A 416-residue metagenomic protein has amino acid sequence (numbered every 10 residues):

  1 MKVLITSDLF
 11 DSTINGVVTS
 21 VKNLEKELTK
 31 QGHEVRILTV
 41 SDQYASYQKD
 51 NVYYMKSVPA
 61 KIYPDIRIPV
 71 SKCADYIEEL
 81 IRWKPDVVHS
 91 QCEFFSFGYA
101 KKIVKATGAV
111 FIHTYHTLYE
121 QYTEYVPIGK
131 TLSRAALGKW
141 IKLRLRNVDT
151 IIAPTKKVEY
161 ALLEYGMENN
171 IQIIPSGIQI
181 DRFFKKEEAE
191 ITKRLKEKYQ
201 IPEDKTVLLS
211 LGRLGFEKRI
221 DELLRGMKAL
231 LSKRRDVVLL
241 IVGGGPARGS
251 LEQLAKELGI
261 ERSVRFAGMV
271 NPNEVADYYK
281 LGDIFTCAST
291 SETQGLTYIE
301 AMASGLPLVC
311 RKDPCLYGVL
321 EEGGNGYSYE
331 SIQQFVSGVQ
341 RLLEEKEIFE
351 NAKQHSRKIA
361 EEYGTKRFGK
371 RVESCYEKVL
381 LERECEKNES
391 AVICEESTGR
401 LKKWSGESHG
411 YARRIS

Functional and structural regions predicted by a protein language model:
M1-Y54, L80, E373, E377 (+1 more regions): N-terminal subdomain of nucleotide-sugar transferases
T39, Y53-K56, R134, K139-I191: Donor nucleotide-sugar binding/catalytic pocket of nucleotide-sugar-dependent glycosyltransferases
R144, M269-V270, D277-G282: Short alpha-helical donor nucleotide-sugar binding micro-motif in glycosyltransferases
P202-K218, L224-M227, K353: Conserved donor-binding/catalytic core segment of Leloir-type glycosyltransferases
S250-V270: Nucleotide-activated donor-binding/catalytic signature segment of Leloir-type glycosyltransferases, i.e., the conserved
T290: Aromatic "clamp/platform" in nucleotide-sugar-dependent glycosyltransferases that forms part of the donor/acceptor
P307-C310: Short hydrophobic beta-strand element within catalytic cores of glycosyltransferases and related nucleotide-activated
E322-Q333, R341-E347: Conserved acidic donor-binding segment of nucleotide-sugar-dependent glycosyltransferases
